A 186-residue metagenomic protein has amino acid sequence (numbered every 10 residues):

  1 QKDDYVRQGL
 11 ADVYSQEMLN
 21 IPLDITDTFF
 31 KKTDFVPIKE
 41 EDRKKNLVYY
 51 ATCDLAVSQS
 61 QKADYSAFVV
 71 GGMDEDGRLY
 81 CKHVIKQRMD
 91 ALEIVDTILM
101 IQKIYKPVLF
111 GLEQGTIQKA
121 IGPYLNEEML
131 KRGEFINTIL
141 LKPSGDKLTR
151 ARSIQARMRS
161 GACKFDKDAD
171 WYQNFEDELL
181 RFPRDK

Functional and structural regions predicted by a protein language model:
Q1-L55: ATPase catalytic-site recognition across NTP-hydrolyzing enzymes
D4, I21, I25, A67 (+1 more regions): Mg2+-dependent endonuclease catalytic cores in nucleic-acid-processing enzymes, primarily RNase H-like
E41-K45, G72-L79: Flexible internal linker/loop segments at domain or repeat junctions
K45-N46, D64, K106: Residue-level preference for short coil/turn positions at secondary-structure junctions
C53-S66: An active-site-proximal beta-strand-loop segment
R184-K186: Charge-patterned, long linear interaction tracts outside catalytic cores
